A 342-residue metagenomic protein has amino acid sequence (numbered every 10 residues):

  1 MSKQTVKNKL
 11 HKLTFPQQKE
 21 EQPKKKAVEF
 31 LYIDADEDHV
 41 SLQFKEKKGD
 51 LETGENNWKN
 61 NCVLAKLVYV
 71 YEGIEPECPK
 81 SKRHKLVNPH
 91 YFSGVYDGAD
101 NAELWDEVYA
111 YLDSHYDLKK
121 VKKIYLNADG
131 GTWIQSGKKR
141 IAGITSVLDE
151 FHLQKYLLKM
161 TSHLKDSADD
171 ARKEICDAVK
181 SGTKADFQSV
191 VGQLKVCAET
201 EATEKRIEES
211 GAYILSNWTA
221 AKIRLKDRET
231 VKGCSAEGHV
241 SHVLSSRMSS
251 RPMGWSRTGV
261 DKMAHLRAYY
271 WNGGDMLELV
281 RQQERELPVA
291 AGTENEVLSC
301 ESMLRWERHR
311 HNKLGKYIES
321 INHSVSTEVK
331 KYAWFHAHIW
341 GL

Functional and structural regions predicted by a protein language model:
M1-L342: Catalytic center-proximal scaffold of phosphoryl-transfer enzymes
